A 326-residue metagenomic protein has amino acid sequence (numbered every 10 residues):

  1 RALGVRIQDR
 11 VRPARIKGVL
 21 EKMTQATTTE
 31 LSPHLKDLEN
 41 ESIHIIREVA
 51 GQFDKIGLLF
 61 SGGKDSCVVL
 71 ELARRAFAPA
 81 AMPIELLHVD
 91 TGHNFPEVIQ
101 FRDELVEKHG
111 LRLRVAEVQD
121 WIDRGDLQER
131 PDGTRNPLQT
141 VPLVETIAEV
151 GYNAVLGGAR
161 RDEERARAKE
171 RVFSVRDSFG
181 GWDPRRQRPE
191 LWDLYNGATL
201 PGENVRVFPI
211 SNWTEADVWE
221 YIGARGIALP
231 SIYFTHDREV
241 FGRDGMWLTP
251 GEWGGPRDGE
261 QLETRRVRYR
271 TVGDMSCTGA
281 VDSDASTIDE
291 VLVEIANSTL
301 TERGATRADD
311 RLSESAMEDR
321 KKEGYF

Functional and structural regions predicted by a protein language model:
I7-K22: Short, Lys/Arg-enriched N-terminal segments with co-localized hydrophobic residues within the first ~10-30 amino acids
G18-F326: Nucleotide-activated chemistry modules centered on ATP-dependent adenylation/adenylyltransferase
